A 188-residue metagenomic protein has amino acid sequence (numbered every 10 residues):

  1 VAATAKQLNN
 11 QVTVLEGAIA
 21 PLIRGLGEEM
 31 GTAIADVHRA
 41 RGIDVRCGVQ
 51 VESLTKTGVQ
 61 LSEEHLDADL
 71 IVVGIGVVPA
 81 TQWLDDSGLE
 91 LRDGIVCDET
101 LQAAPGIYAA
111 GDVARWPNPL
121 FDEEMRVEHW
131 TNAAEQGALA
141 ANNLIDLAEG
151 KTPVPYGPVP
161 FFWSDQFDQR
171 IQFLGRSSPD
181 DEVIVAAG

Functional and structural regions predicted by a protein language model:
A2-E52, P158-W163: Rossmann-like dinucleotide-binding cores of NAD(P)H-dependent redox enzymes
R39, I43, L89, N142-G150: Generic secondary-structure signature for well-ordered alpha-helical cores
G58-Q60, H65-L139: FAD-site-proximal beta/loop scaffold in flavoenzymes
V113-G188: Mid-to-C-terminal Rossmann-like scaffold of FAD/NAD(P)H-dependent oxidoreductases
